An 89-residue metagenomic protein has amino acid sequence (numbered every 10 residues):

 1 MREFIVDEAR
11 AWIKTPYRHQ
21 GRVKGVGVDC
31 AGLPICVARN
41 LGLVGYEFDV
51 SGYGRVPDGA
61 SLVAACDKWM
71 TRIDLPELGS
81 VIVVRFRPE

Functional and structural regions predicted by a protein language model:
E3-V6, Y46-E89: ...with weaker cross-activation on analogous glycine-rich loops/strands in unrelated enzymes
V6-G27, E47-F48: Active-site nucleophile-His-acid catalytic modules used for acyl/amide transfer and hydrolysis across diverse enzymes
I13, L41-G42: A broad structural signal for alpha-helix termini and local helix breaks/kinks
T15-P16, Q20, A31, Y53-V56 (+1 more regions): Surface-exposed loop/turn and secondary-structure junction residues enriched for glycine/proline
Q20, L41, S80-I82: Generic hydrophobic/packing signal
R22-L41: Active-site nucleophilic cysteine motif
